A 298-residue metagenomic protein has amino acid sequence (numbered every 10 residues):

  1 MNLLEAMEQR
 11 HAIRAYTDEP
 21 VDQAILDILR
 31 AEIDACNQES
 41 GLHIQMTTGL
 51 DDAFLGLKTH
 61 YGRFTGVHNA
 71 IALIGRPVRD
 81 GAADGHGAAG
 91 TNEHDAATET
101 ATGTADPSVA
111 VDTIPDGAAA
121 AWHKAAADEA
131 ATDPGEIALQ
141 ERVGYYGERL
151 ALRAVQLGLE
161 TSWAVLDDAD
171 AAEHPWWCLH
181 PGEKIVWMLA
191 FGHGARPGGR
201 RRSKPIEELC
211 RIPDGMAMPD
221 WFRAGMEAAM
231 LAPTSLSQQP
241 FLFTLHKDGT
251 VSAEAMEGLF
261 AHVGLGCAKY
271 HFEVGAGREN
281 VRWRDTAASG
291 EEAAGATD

Functional and structural regions predicted by a protein language model:
M1-D298: Acidic, surface-exposed loops and disordered segments
